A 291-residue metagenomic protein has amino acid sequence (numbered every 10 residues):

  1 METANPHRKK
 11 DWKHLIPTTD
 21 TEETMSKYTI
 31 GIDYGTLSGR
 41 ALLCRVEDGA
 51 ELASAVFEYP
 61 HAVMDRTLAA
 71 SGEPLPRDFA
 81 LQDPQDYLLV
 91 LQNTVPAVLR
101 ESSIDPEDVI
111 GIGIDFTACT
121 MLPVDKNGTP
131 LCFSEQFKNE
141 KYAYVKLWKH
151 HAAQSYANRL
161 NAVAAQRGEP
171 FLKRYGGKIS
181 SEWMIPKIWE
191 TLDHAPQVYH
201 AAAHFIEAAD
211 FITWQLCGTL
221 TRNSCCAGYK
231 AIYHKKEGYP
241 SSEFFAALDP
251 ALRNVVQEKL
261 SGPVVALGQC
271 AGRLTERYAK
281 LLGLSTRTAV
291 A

Functional and structural regions predicted by a protein language model:
E2-K9: Extreme N-terminal basic, low-complexity initiation segments that serve as generic localization/processing leaders
S26-E58, G111-V124: Gly/Thr-rich phosphate-binding beta-strand-loop-beta motif of the actin/hexokinase/Hsp70
A50, P60-V63, P130: Flexible, glycine-rich phosphate/dinucleotide-binding loops and adjacent beta-alpha linkers at cofactor/substrate
F57-A62, K138-N139: A short acidic/small-residue loop/turn micro-motif
T67-G72, P76-L89, N93-A291: Glycine-rich phosphate-binding/catalytic subdomain of phosphoryl-transfer and nucleotide/sugar-phosphate-processing
